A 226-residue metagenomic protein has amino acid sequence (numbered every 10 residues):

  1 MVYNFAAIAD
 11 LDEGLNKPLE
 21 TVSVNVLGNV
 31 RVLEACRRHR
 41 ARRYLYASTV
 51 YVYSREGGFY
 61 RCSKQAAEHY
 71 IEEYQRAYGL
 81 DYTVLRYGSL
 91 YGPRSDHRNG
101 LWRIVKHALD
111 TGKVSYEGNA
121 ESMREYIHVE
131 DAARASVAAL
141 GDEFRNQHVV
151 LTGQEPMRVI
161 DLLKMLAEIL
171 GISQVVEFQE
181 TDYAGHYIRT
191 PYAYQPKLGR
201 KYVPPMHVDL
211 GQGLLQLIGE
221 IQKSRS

Functional and structural regions predicted by a protein language model:
M1-S23: NAD(P)H-binding glycine-rich loop region in Rossmannoid oxidoreductase-like domains and their noncatalytic homologs
N4, S23, L27-R61: Conserved Rossmann-fold NAD(P)-dependent oxidoreductase catalytic core, especially the SDR/UDP-sugar
I8-D12, T49-G57, G88-Y91: Active-site segment of SDR-like NAD(P)-dependent oxidoreductases
E20-V22, V26, G57-E68, R98-W102 (+2 more regions): Short-chain dehydrogenase/reductase
Y44, T49, H69-P93: Conserved beta-loop-beta element that borders a ligand/cofactor-binding pocket
Q65, L90-R103, D110-K113, E117 (+4 more regions): Glycine/proline-rich active-site loop of Rossmann-fold NAD(P)-dependent oxidoreductases
N119-E121, N146-V149, L163, G171-P191: C-terminal "lid/loop" region of Rossmann-like NAD(P)-dependent oxidoreductases
V129, I160-D161, D182-Q216: Conserved C-terminal active-site "lid" loop/helix of NAD(P)H-dependent oxidoreductases that clamps the redox cofactor
